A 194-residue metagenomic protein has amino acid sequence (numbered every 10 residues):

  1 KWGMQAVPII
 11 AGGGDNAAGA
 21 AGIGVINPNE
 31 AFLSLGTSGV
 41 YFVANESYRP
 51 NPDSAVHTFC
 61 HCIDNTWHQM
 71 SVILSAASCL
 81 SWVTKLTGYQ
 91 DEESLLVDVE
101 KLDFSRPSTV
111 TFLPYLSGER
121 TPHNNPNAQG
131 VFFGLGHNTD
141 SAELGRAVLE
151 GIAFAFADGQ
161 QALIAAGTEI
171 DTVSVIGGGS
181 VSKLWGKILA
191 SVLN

Functional and structural regions predicted by a protein language model:
G3-N194: Active-site core segments that coordinate phosphate-bearing ligands/cofactors across diverse enzyme families
